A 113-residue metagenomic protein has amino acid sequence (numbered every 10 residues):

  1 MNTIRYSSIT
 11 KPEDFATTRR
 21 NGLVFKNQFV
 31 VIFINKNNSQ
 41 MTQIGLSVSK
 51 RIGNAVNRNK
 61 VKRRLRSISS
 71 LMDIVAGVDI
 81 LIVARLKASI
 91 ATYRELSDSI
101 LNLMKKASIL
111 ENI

Functional and structural regions predicted by a protein language model:
M1-I113: Positively charged, solvent-exposed patches that mediate nucleic-acid binding
